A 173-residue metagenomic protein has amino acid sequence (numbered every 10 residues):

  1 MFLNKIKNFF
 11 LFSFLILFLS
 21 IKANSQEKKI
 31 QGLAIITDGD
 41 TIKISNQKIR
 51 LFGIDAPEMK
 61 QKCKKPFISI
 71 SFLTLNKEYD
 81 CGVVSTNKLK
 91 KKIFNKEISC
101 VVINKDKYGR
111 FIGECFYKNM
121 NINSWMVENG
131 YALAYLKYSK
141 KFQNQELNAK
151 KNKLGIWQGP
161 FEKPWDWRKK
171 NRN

Functional and structural regions predicted by a protein language model:
F2-F14, S20-N173: Small beta-barrel nucleic-acid-binding modules, primarily SNase/OB-fold domains and secondarily Tudor-like barrels
